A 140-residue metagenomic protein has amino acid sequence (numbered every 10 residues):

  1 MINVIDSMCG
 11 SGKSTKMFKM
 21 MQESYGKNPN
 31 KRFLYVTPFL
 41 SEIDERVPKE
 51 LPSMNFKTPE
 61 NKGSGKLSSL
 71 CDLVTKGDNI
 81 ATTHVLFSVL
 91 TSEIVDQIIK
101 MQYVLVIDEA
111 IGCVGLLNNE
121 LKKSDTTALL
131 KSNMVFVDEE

Functional and structural regions predicted by a protein language model:
M1: Pre-Walker A adenine-sensing motif
I5: Hydrophobic anchor at the beta1->P-loop junction of P-loop NTPases
M8, K13, K76, D138-E140: Helicase motor interdomain insertion/brace
C9, T15-E60, V85-F87: Conserved Walker A/P-loop ATP-binding site and its immediately adjacent core in helicase/helicase-like ATPase domains
G26-N28, C71-V74, D96-I99: Conserved catalytic network of the ASCE P-loop NTPase/AAA+ motor domain
R32, K76-I80, M101-V104: Loop/turn-to-beta-strand initiation segments
L51-L90: Inter-Walker segment of RecA-like/P-loop motor cores
F87-E140: Signature of the SF2 helicase/ATPase Hel1-core->accessory helical subdomain module
